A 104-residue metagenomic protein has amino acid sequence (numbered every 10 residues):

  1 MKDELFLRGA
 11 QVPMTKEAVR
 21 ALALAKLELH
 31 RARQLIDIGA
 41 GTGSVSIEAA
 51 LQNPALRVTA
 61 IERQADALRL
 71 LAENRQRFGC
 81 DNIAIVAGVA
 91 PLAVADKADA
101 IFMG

Functional and structural regions predicted by a protein language model:
M1-R31, I36, R69-E73, R77: Class I SAM-dependent transferase core
R31, P54, D96-K97: Residue-level preference for short coil/turn positions at secondary-structure junctions
G39: Conserved S-adenosyl-L-methionine
T42-P54: Conserved SAM-binding loop of SAM-dependent methyltransferases across substrates and taxa, primarily the Class I
A55-T59: Short beta-strand element of Class I
I61-A100: S-adenosyl-L-methionine
F102-G104: Redox-cofactor binding/interface segments in oxidoreductases and associated redox assembly factors
